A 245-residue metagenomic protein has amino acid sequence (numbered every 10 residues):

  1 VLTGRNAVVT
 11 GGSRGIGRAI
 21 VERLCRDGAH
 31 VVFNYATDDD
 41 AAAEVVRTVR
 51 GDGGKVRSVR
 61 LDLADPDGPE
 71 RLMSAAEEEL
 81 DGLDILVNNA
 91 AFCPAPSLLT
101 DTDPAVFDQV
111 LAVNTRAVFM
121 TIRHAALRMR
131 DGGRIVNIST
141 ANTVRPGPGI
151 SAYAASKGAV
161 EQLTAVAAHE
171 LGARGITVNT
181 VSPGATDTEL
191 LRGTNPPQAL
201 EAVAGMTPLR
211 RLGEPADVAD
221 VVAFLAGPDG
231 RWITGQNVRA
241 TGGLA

Functional and structural regions predicted by a protein language model:
N6, S13-R14: Conserved glycine-rich cofactor-binding loop
A29-E44: Conserved glycine-rich Rossmann-like NAD(P)H-binding loop of the short-chain dehydrogenase/reductase
P96, R145, G205, A223 (+1 more regions): Short C-terminal tail/terminal secondary-structure segment of NAD(P)H-dependent dehydrogenase/reductase domains
S97-L99, D103-D108, A199, V203: Substrate-binding pocket helix/loop in short-chain dehydrogenase/reductase
I122, S156: Active-site helix of classical SDR
L127, H169-A173, R231: Alpha-helical segment proximal to the catalytic Tyr-Lys
T140: Residue(s) in the substrate-gating loop at a strand-loop-helix junction that position the organic substrate next
